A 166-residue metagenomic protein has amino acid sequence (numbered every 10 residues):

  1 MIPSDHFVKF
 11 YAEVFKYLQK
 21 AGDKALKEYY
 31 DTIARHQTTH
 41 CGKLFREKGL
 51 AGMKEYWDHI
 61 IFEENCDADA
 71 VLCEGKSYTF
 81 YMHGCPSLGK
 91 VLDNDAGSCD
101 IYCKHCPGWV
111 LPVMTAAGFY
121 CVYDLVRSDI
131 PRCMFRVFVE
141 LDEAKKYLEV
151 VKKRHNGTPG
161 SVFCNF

Functional and structural regions predicted by a protein language model:
M1-K104, T115, Y120-M134, F138-F166: N-terminal accessory segment detector
H105-V110: ATP phosphate-binding glycine-rich loop and adjacent ATP-lid/helix-beta elements within ATP-binding kinase/ATPase
